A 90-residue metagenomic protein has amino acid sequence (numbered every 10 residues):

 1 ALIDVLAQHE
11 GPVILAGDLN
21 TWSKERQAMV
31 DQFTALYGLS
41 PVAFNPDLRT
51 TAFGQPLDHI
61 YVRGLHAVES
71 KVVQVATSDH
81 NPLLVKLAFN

Functional and structural regions predicted by a protein language model:
A1-N90: Active-site regions of metal-assisted phosphoester/phosphodiester hydrolases, unifying DNase/endonuclease modules
